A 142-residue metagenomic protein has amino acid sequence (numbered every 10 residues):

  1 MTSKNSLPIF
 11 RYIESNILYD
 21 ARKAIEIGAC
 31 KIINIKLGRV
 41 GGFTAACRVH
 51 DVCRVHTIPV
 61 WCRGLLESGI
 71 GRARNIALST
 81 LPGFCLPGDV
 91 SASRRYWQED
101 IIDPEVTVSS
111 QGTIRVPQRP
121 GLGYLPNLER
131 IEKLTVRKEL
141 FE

Functional and structural regions predicted by a protein language model:
M1-F10, S15-T113, P117-P120: Shared catalytic-loop signature of beta/alpha-barrel
L128: Active-site and glycan-interaction determinants of carbohydrate-active enzymes
I131-E142: Active-site microenvironment of metallo-dependent hydrolases
